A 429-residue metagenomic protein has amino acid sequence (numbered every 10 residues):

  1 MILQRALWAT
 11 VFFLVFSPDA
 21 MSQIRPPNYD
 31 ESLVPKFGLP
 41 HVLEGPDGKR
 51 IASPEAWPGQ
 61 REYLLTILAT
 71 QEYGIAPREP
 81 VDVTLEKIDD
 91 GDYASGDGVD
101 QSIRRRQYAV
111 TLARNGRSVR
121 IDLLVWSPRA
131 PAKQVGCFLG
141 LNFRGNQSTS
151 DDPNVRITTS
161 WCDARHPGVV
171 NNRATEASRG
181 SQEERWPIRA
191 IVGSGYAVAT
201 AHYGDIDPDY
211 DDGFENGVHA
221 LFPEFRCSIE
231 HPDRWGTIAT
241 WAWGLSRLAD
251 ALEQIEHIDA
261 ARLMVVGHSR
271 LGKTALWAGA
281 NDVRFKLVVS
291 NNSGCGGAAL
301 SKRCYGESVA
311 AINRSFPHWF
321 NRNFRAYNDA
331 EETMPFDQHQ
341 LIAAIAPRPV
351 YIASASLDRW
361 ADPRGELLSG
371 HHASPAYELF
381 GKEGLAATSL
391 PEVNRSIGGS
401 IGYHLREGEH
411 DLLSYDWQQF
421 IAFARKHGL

Functional and structural regions predicted by a protein language model:
S22-P77: N-terminal pre-domain segments of enzymes
A76, P80-G136, N142-N146, N154 (+1 more regions): N-terminal cap/lid segment of alpha/beta-hydrolase-fold proteins
C137-Q254, A260, G297-R303: Cap/lid segment of the alpha/beta-hydrolase catalytic domain
V218-L221, F225, S290-L341, D362 (+1 more regions): Mobile cap/lid helix-loop segments that gate and shape the active-site cleft of serine hydrolases
H257-S269: Alpha/beta-hydrolase fold nucleophile elbow
G267-W277: Glycine-rich nucleophile elbow surrounding the catalytic serine of serine-hydrolase chemistry
S315, G370-L429: C-terminal catalytic histidine-bearing segment of alpha/beta-hydrolase fold enzymes
A346-A361, R406-G408: Conserved strand-to-loop "acid loop" that flanks and positions the catalytic carboxylate
